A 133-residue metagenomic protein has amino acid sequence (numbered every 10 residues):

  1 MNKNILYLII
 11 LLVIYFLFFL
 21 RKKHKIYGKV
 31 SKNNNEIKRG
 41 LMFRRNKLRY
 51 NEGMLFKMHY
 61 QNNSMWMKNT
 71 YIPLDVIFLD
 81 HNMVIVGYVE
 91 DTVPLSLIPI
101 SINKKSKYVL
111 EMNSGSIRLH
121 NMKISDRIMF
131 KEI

Functional and structural regions predicted by a protein language model:
M1-L17: Single-pass alpha-helical membrane anchors
Y15-I133: Compact, glycine-rich, soluble single-domain proteins
